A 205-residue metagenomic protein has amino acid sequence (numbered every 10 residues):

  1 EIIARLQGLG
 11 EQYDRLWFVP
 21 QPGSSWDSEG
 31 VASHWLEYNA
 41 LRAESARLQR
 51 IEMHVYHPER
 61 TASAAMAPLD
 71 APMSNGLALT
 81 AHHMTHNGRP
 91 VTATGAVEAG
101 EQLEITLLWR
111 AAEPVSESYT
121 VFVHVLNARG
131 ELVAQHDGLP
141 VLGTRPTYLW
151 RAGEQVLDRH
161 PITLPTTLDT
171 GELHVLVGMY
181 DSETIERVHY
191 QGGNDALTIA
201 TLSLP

Functional and structural regions predicted by a protein language model:
E1-P205: C-terminal luminal/periplasmic domains and tails of membrane-associated envelope-modifying transferases
